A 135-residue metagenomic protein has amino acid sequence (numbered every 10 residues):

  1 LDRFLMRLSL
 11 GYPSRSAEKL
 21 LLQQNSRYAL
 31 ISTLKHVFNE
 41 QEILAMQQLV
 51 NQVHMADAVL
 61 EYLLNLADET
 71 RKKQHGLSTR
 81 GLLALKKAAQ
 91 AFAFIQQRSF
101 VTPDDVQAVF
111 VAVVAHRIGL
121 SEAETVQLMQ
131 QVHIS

Functional and structural regions predicted by a protein language model:
L1-V53, D57-N65: Conserved AAA+ ATPase core "coupling" helix
S9, D68, F94: Residue-level marker of positions within ordered structural domains that often coincide with functionally constrained
L22, L63, A67, V106-V114: Short alpha-helical scaffolding segments that buttress acidic/His motifs in well-ordered protein cores
Q23, D68, S121-A123: Surface-exposed beta-strand edges and their flanking turn/coil or helix-capping segments
L49, T70-K72: A short, mixed-charge helix-start or loop-turn motif at secondary-structure junctions
K72-S135: C-terminal engagement/docking regions of AAA+ P-loop ATPases
